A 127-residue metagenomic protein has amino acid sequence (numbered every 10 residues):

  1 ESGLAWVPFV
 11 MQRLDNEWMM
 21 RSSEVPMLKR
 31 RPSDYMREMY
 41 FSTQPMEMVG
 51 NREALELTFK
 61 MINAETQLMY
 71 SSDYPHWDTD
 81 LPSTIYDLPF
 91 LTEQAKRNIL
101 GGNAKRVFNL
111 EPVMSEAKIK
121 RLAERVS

Functional and structural regions predicted by a protein language model:
E1-S2: Active-site region of glycoside hydrolase catalytic domains
A5-W6, L14, R21-R30, Y40-Q44 (+3 more regions): Mid-to-C-terminal alpha-helical segments outside catalytic/metal-binding sites
S33-Y35: Juxtamembrane helix-capping/reentrant segments at transmembrane boundaries
M48: Mobile cap/lid helix-loop segments that gate and shape the active-site cleft of serine hydrolases
